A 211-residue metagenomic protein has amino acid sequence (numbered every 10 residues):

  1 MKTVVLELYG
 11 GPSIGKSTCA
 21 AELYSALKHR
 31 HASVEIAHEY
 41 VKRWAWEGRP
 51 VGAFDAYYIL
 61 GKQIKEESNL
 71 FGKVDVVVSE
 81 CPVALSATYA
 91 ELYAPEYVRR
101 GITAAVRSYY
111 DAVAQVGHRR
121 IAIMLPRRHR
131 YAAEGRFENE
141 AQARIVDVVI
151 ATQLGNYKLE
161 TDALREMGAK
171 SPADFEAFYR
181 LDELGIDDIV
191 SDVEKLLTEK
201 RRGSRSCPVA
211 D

Functional and structural regions predicted by a protein language model:
K2-V5: Pre-Walker A (Motif I) flank of P-loop NTPase domains
L8: Hydrophobic anchor at the beta1->P-loop junction of P-loop NTPases
P12: The conserved Walker
K16: Conserved lysine of the Walker
A21-E66: Conserved substrate/cofactor phosphate-moiety recognition/catalytic segment in nucleotide-dependent phosphotransferases
E39-V41, C81-V83, I123-H129: Short loop/turn segments at strand-loop or loop-helix junctions that form parts of catalytic or ligand-binding pockets
R49-R99: Conserved nucleotide-sensing/catalytic segment adjacent to the nucleotide-binding pocket in NTP-handling enzymes
Y93-D188, S206-A210: A glycine- and Lys/Arg-enriched "phosphate-lid" helix/loop adjacent to the NTP-binding pocket of small-molecule kinases
